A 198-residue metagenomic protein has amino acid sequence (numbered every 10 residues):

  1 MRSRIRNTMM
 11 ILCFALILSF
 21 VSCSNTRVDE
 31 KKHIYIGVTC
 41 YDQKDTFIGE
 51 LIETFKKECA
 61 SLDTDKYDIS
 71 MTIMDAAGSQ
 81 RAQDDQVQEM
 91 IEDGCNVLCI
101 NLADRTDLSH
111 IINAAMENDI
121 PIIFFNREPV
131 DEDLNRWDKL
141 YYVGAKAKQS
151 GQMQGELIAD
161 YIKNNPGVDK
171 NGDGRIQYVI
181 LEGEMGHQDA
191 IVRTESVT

Functional and structural regions predicted by a protein language model:
M1-M10: Bacterial N-terminal signal peptides that target proteins for export
R2, C23-T198: A residue-level marker of the well-folded mature domains of exported/periplasmic proteins
M10-F20: Bacterial N-terminal signal peptides
